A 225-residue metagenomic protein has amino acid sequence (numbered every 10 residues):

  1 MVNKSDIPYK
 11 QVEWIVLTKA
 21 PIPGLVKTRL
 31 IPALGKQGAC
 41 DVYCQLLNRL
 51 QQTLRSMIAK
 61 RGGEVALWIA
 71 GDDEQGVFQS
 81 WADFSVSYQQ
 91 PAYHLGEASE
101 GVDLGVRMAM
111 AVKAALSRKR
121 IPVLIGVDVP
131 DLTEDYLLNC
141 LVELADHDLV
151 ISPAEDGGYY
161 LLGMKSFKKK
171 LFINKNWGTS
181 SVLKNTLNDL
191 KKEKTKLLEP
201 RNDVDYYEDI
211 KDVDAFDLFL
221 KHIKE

Functional and structural regions predicted by a protein language model:
M1-L30: N-terminal nucleotide-binding beta1-loop-alpha1 segment
Y43-R61: A short, N-terminal amphipathic alpha-helix
G63-D72: Short beta-strand/loop segment that forms part of the nucleotide-sugar
G76-I121, D189: Short phosphate-binding loop-to-helix
V123-I125: Short aromatic-hydrophobic micro-motifs that form the base-stacking/packing surface for donor nucleotide recognition
L132-D156: Conserved donor-nucleotide/metal-binding helix-loop-beta segment in metal-dependent transferases, i.e., the alpha-helix
K168-L187: Short, glycine-/small-residue-rich phosphate/pyrophosphate-handling segment
K184-E225: Conserved alpha/beta core of the MobA/IspD/sugar-nucleotide pyrophosphorylase nucleotidyltransferase superfamily
